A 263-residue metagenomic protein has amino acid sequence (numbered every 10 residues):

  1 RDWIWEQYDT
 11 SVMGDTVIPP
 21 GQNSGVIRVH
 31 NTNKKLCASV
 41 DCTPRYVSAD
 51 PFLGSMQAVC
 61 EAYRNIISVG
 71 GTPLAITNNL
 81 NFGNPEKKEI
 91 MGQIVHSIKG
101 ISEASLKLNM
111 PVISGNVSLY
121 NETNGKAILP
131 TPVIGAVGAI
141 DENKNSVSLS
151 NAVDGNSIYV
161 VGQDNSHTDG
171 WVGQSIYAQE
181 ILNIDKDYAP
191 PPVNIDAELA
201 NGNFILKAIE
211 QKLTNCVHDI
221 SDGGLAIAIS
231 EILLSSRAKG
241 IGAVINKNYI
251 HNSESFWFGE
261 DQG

Functional and structural regions predicted by a protein language model:
R1, H167-I176, E180-L182, K186-L199: Acidic, Ser/Thr/Pro-rich beta/coil linker or hinge segments at domain junctions
R1, S97-A104, L108, I113 (+4 more regions): Glycine-/charge-enriched secondary-structure boundary and capping motifs
D2-S166, I176-N183: Glycine-rich phosphate/pyrophosphate-binding loop regions near the starts of catalytic domains
W3-W5, W171, W257: A residue-identity detector for tryptophan
V17-P19, G54-Q57, G138-D141, P192-G202 (+1 more regions): A general structural motif
D50, E89, A189, V193 (+1 more regions): Conserved short-loop catalytic and cofactor-binding motifs
L53, G92, I195-D196, I220: Residue-level marker of alpha-helix boundaries and capping positions
A62-N65, T77, I195-I209: Charged, low-complexity, helix-prone segments enriched in Lys/Glu/Asp/Gln
